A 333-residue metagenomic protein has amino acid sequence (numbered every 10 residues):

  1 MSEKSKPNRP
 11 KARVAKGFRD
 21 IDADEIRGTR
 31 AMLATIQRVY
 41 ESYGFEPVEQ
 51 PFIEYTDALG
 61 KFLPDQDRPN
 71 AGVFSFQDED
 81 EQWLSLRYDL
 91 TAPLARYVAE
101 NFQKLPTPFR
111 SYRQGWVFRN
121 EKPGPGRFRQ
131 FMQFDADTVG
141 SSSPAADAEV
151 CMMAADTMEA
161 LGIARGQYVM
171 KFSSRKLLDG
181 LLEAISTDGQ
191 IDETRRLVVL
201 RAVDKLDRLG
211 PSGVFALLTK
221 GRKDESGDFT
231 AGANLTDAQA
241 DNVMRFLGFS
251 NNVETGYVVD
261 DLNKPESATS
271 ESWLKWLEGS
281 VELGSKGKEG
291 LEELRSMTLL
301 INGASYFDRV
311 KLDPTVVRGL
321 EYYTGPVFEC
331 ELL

Functional and structural regions predicted by a protein language model:
S2-T324, E329-L333: Extended, charged alpha-beta segments that form solvent-exposed binding/catalytic grooves in nucleic-acid-handling
